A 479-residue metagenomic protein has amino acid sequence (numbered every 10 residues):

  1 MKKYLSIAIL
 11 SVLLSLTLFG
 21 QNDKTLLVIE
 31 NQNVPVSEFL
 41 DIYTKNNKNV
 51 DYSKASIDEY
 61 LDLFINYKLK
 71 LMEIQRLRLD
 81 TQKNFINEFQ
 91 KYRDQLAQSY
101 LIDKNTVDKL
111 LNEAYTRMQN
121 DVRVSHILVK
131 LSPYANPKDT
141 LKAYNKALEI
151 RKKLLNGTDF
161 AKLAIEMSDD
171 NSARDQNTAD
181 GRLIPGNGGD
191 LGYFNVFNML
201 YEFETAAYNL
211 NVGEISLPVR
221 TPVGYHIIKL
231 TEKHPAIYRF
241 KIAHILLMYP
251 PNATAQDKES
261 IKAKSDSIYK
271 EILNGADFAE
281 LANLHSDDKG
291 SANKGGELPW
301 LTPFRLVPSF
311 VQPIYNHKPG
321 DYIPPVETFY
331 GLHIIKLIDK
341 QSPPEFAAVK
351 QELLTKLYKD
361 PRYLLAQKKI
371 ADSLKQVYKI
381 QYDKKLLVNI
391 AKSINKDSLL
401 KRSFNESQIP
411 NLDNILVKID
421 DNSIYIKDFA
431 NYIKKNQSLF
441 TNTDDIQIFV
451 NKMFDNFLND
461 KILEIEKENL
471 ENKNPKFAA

Functional and structural regions predicted by a protein language model:
M1-Y4: Positively charged n-region of N-terminal signal peptides that target proteins for export
I7-T17: Bacterial N-terminal signal peptides
Q21-V34, L40-A479: Peptidyl-prolyl cis-trans isomerase
